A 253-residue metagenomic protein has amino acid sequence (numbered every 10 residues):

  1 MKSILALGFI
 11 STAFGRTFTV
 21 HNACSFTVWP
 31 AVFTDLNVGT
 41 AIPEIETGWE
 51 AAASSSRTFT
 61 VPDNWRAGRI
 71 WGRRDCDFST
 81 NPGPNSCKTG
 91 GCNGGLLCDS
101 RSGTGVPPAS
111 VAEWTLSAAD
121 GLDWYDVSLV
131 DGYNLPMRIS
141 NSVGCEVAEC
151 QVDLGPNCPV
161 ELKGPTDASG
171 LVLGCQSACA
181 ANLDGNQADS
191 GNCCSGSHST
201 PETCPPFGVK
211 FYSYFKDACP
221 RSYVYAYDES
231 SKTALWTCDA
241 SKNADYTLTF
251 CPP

Functional and structural regions predicted by a protein language model:
M1-R16: Fungal secretory targeting signals
F14-P253: Extracellular low-complexity, O-glycosylation-prone Ser/Thr/Pro/Gly-rich "stalks" and linkers flanking catalytic
